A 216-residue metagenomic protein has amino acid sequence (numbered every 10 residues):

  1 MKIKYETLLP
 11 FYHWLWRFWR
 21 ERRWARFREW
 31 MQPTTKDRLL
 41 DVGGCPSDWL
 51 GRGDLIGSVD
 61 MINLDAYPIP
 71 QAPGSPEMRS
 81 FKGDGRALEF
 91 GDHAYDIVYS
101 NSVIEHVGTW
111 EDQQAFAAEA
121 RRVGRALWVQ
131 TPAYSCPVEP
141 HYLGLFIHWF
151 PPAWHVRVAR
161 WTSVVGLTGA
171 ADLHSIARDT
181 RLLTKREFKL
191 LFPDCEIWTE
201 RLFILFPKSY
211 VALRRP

Functional and structural regions predicted by a protein language model:
M1-Q32: Class I SAM-dependent methyltransferase Rossmann-like catalytic core, especially the SAM/SAH-binding loop
F11-R17, A171-D179: Active-site rim elements
M31, D37-S135, R214: Conserved SAM-binding loop
A126-V158: Conserved class I S-adenosyl-L-methionine
Y142-L145, W161-I176: Short, glycine-/aromatic-enriched active-site segment of Class I SAM-dependent methyltransferases
H174-E196: Short alpha-helix
D194-L205: Conserved S-adenosyl-L-methionine
F206-A212: Short hydrophobic/aromatic beta-strand or adjacent loop that forms the aromatic wall/cage of a ligand/substrate-binding
